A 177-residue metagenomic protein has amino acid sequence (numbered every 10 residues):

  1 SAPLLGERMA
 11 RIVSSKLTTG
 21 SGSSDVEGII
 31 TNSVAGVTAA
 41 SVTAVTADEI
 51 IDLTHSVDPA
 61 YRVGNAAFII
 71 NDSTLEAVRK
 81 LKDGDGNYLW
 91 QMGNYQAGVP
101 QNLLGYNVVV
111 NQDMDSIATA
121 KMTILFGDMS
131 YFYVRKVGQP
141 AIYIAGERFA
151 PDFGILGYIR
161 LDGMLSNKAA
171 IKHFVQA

Functional and structural regions predicted by a protein language model:
S1-P59, H173-A177: Alpha-helical scaffold segments that mediate packing/assembly in large oligomeric complexes
P3-R8, I12, K82-A177: Sequence/fold signature of self-assembling virion shell proteins
S14-T18, G22, P59-A66, N87 (+1 more regions): Intrinsically disordered or highly flexible coil/loop and linker segments, enriched in small and charged/polar residues
S23-S24, S73-E76, D115: Short, catalytically relevant binding-site loops at active-site mouths
S33-N102, V108: A beta-strand-loop signature enriched in Asp, Gly, Thr, and Trp that corresponds to the sialidase/neuraminidase Asp-box
